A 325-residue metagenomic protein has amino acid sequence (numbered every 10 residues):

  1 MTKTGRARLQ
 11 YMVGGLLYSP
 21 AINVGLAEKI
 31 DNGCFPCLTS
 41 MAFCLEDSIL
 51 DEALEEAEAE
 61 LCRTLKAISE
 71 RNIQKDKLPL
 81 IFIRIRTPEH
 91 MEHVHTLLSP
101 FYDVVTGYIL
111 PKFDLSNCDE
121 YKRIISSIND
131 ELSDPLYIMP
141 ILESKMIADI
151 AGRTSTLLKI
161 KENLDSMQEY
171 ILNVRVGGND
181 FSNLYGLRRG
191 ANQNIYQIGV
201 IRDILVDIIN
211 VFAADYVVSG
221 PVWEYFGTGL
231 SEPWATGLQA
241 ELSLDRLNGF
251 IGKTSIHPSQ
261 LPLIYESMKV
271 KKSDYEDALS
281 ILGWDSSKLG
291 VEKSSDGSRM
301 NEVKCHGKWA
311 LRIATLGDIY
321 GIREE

Functional and structural regions predicted by a protein language model:
M1-E325: Expand to "…catalyze enediolate/carbanion chemistry for C-C bond making/breaking, isomerization, decarboxylation
